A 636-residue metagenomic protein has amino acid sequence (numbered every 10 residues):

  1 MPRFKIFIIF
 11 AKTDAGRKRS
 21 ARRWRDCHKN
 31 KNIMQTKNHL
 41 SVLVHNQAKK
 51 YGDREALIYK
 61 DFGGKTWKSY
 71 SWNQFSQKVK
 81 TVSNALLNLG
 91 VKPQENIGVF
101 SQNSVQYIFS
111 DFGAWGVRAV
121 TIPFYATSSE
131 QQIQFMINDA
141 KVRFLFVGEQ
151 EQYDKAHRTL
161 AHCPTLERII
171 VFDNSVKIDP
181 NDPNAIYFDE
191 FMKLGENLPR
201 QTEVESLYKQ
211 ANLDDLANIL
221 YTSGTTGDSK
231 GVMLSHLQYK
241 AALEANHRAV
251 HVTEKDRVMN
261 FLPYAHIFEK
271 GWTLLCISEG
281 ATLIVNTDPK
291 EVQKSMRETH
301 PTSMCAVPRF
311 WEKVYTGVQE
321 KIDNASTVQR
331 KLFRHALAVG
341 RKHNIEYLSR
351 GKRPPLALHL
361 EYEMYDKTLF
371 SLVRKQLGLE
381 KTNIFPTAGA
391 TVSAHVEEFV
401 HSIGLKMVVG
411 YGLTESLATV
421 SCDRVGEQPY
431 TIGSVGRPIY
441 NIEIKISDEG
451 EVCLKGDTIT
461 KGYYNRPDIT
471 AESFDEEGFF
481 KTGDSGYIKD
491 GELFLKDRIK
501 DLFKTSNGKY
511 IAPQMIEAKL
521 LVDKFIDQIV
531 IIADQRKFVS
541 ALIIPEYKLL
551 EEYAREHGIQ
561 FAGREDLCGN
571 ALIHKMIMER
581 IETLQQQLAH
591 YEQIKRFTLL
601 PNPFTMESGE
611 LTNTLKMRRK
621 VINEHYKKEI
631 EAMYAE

Functional and structural regions predicted by a protein language model:
K18, K240-R257, Y264-F370, K381: Conserved AMP-binding/adenylation subdomain of ANL enzymes
V44, N88-L89, G116-L194, M576-E582: Structural core segment of the AMP-binding/adenylate-forming
G52-E55, I170-V171, M192-Y221, D228 (+1 more regions): Conserved pre-ATP/AMP-binding loop-to-beta segment of ANL
L57-F112, S129-Q134, Y187-E196, L234-L237: Conserved AMP-binding/adenylate-forming core of the ANL superfamily
S69-W72, A217-L243: Conserved AMP-binding A3 loop
S76-T81, L213, V232-T253, F261 (+1 more regions): Conserved structural elements of the adenylate-forming
N84, S128-T159, A242-M259, P289-S303 (+1 more regions): Conserved ATP-dependent adenylate/AMP-binding module captured primarily in the ANL superfamily
P438-T505, V522: Conserved ATP-binding/catalytic segment of the ANL
